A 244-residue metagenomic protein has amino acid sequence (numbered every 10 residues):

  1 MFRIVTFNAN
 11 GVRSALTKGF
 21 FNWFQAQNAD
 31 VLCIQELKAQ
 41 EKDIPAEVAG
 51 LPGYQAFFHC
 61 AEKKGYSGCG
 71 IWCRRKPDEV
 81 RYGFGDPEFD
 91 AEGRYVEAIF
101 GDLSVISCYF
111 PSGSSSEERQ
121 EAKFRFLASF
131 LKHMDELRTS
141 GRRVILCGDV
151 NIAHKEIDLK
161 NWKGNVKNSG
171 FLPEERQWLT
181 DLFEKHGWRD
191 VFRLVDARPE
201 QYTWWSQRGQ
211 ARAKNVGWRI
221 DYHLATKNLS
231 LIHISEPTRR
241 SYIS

Functional and structural regions predicted by a protein language model:
M1-L51, A61-S67: N-terminal, active-site-proximal structural segment of metallo-dependent hydrolase catalytic domains
F2-N10, D102-S114, C147: Active-site-proximal beta-strand elements of phosphoester/diester hydrolases
N10, K38, Y109-P111, N151-A153 (+1 more regions): Catalytic metal-binding/acid-base residues of hydrolase active sites
Q25, V31, P52-Q55, F126-I220: Metal-dependent phosphoesterases centered on the DNase I-like endonuclease/exonuclease/phosphatase
K38-Q40, P45-G113: Structured beta-strand-rich core segments of catalytic domains in phosphoester-bond hydrolases
K64-V80, P199, A211-S230: Conserved beta strand-loop-helix elements of the APE1-like EEP
G85-D86, F110-L127, K163-N168: Surface-exposed cleft-lining segments at the edges of enzyme active sites
I232-S244: Single conserved hydrophobic/aromatic residue that forms the stacking wall/gate of nucleotide- or nucleobase-binding
